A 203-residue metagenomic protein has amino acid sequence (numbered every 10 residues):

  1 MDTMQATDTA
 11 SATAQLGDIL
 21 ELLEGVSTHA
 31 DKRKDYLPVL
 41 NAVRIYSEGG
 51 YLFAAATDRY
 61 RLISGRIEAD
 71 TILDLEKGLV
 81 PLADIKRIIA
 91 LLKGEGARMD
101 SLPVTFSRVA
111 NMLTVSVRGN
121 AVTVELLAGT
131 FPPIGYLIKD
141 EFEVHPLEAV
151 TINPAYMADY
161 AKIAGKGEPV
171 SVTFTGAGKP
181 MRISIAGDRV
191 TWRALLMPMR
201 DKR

Functional and structural regions predicted by a protein language model:
M1-R203: DNA polymerase processivity clamps
